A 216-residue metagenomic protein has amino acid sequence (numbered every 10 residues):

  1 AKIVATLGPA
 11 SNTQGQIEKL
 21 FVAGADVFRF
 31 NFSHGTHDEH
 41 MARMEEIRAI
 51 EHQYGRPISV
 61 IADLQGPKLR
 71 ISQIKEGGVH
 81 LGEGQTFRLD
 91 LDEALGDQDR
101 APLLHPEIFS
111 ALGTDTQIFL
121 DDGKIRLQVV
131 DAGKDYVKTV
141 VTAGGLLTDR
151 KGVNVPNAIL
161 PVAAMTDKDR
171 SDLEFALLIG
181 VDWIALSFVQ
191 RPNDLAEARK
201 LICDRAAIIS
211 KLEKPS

Functional and structural regions predicted by a protein language model:
A1-S216: Non-catalytic helical/linker scaffolds that mediate oligomerization, partner binding, and domain coupling around large
